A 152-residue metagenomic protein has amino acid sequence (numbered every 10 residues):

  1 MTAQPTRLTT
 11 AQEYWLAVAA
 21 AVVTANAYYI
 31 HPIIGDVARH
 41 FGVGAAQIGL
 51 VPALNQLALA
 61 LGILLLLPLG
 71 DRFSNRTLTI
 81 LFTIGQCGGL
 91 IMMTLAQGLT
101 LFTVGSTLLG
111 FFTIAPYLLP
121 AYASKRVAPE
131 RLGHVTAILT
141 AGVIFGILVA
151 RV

Functional and structural regions predicted by a protein language model:
W15-A45, I63, P116: Extracytoplasmic
V23-T24, P52-N55, L59, Q86 (+2 more regions): Structural signature of transmembrane alpha-helices in multi-pass secondary transporters
Y28, Q56-L64, I114, I147-L148: Residue-level signature of mid-helix packing/kink "hotspots" within the transmembrane helices of 12-pass Major
H31, I63, I138, V143 (+1 more regions): Glycine/proline-centered helix-kink
G44-P52, T136: Juxtamembrane helix-start elements in MFS-like secondary transporters
L61-Q97: Conserved MFS/SLC helix-loop-helix module at the cytosolic interface between two early adjacent transmembrane helices
G89, T100-L108: Paired small-residue
G105-A141: Cytoplasmic helix-loop-helix junction between adjacent transmembrane helices in 12-TM secondary transporters
